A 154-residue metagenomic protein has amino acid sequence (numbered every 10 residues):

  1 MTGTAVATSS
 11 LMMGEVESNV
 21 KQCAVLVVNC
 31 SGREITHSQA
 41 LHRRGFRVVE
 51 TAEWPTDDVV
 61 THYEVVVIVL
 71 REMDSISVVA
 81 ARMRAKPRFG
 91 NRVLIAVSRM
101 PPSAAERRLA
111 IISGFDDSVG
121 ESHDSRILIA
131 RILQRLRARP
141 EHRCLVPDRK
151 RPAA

Functional and structural regions predicted by a protein language model:
S9-V16, A138-A154: CheY-like receiver
V27-T51: Two-component/phosphorelay signaling modules centered on CheY-like receiver
R47-V65, E72-D74: Acidic, metal-coordinating helix/loop segments flanking the phosphotransfer/catalytic sites of two-component signaling
V66, S118-V119: Two-component signal transduction core modules
V66-I68, G90-A104: A short, hydrophobic beta-strand element within the central beta-sheet of small alpha/beta folds
S77-G90: Short amphipathic alpha-helix used as the core "switch/output" element in two-component signaling
V78, M100-D117: Alpha4 helix (beta4-alpha4-beta5 surface) of REC/receiver domains from two-component response regulators
H123-I132: C-terminal output helix
